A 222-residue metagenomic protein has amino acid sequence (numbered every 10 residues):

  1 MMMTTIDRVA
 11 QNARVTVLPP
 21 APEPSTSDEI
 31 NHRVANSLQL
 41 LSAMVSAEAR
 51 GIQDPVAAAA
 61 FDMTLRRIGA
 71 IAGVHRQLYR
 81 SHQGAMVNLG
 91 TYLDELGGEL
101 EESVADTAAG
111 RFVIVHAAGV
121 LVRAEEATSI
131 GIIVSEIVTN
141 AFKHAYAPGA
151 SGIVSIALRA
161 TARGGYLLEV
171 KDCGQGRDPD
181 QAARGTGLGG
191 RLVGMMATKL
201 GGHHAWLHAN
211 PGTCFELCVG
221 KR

Functional and structural regions predicted by a protein language model:
A13-N31, A85-V87, V104-S135, F142-I153: Conserved short strand/loop->alpha-helix "switch" segment adjacent to the catalytic nucleotide/phosphoryl-transfer site
P24-Q39, A43, A47: Conserved phosphoacceptor histidine of two-component systems
L40-M44, A57-G110: Conserved DHp (HisKA) dimerization/phosphotransfer helix of two-component histidine kinases, i.e., the long coiled-coil
S151-G164: Short beta-strand/loop element within the Bergerat-fold HATPase_c
G165, G176, A209-E216: Glycine-rich nucleotide-binding loop
D172: Acidic ATP/Mg2+-coordinating residue in the GHKL
P179-L207: ATP phosphate-binding glycine-rich loop and adjacent ATP-lid/helix-beta elements within ATP-binding kinase/ATPase
L217-R222: C-terminal beta-strand of the catalytic ATP-binding
